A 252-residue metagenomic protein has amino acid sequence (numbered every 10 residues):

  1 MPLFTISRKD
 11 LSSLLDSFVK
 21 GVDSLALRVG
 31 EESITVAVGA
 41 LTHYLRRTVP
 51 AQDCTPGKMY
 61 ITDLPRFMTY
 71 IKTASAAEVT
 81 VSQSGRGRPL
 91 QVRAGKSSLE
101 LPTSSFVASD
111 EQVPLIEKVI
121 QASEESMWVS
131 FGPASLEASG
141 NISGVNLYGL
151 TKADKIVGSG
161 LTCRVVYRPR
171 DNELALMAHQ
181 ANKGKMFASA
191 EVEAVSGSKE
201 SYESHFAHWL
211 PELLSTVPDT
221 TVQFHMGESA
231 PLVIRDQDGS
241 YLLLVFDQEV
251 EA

Functional and structural regions predicted by a protein language model:
M1-D110, S126-A252: DNA polymerase processivity clamps
D110-E117: Short, acidic (Asp/Glu-rich) active-site segment that either coordinates a divalent metal cofactor
